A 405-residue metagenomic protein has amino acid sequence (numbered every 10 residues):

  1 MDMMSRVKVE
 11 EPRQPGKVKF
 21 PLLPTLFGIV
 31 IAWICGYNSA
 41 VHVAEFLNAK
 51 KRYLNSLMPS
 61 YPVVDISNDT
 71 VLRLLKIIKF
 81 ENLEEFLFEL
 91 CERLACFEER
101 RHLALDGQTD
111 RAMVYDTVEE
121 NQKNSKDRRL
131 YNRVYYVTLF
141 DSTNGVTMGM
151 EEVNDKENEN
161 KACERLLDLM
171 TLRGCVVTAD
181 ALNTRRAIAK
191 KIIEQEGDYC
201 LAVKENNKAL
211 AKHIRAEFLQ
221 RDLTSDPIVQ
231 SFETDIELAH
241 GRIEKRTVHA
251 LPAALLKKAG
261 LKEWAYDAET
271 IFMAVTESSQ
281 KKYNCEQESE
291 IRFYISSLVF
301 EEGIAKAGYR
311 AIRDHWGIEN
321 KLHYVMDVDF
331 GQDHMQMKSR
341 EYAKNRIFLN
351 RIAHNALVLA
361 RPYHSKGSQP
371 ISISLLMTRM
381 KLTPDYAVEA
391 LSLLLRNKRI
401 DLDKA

Functional and structural regions predicted by a protein language model:
M1, R6, V43, I295 (+1 more regions): Short amphipathic alpha-helical "interface-anchor" segments enriched in bulky aromatics
M1-A104, F140-M150, E164, D168 (+3 more regions): Dynamic "connector" segments at or just before major functional cores
Q14-T25, K126-R129, N284-C285, M337-N345: Structural motif
G28, V43, S67, V71 (+8 more regions): Short, conserved catalytic/metal-binding motifs centered on acidic residues
F86-E89, H102, I228-F232, L322-V328 (+1 more regions): Short coil/turn segments at secondary-structure boundaries
R93-G197, K204: Polybasic low-complexity intrinsically disordered regions
K204-R313: An anionic, glycine-rich sequence signature occurring as long contiguous blocks
K321, R340-K344, F348-I352: An accessory alpha-helical subdomain
